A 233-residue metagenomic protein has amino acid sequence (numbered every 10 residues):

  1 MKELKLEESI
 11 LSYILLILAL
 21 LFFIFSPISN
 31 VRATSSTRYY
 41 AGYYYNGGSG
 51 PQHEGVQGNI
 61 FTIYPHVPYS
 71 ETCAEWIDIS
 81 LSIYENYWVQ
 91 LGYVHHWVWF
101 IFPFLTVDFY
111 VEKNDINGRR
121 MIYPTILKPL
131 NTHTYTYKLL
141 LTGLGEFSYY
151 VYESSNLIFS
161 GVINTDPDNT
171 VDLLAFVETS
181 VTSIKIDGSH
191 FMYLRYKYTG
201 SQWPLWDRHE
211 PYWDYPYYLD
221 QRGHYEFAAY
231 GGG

Functional and structural regions predicted by a protein language model:
M1-T34: Secretory targeting signatures
R32-G233: Exposed, interaction-prone regions of secreted/extracellular proteins
